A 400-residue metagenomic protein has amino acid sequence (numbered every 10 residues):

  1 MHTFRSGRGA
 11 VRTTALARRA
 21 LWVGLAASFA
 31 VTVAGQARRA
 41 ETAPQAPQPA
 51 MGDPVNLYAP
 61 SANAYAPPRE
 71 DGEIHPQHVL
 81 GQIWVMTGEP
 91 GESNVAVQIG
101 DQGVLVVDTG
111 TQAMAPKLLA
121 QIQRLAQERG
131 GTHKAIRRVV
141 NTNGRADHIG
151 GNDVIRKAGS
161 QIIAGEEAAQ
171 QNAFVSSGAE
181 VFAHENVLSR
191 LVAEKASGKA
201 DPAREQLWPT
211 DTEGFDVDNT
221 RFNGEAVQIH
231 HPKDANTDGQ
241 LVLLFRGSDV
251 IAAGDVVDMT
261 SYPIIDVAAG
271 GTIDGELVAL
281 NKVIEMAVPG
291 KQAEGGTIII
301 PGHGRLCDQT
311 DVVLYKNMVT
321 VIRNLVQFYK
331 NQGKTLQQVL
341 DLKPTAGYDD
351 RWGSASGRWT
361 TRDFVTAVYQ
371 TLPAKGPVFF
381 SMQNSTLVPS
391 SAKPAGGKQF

Functional and structural regions predicted by a protein language model:
T3-V23: Bacterial N-terminal signal peptides that target proteins for export
A37-Q102: Zn-dependent metallo-beta-lactamase
R39, P44, Q332-F400: C-terminal regulatory/interaction regions
H75-A126, L241-G254: Conserved beta-strand hairpin/beta-sheet module of binuclear metal-dependent hydrolase folds, prominently
H78, A173-K233, T237-G239, R246-G247 (+2 more regions): Metallo-beta-lactamase
Q82, Q98, D108, I122 (+9 more regions): Divalent metal-coordination and catalytic microenvironments
D101-L105, A113-A179: Active-site metal-binding motif and surrounding structural segment of the metallo-beta-lactamase
G103-V104, T111-A113, N219, A226-V321: Metallo-beta-lactamase
